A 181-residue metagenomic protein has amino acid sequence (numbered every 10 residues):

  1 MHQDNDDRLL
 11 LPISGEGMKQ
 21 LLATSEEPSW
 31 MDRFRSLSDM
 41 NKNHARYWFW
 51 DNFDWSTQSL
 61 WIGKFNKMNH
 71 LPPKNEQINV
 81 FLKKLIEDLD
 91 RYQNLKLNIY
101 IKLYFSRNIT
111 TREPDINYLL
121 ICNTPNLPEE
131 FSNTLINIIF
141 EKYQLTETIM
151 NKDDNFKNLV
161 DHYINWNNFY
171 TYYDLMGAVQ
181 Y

Functional and structural regions predicted by a protein language model:
M1-H2, Y181: Universal eukaryotic N-terminal targeting presequences
H2-Y104: Non-catalytic interaction/regulatory modules that flank or connect domains
V80, K84-Y181: C-terminal functional modules
